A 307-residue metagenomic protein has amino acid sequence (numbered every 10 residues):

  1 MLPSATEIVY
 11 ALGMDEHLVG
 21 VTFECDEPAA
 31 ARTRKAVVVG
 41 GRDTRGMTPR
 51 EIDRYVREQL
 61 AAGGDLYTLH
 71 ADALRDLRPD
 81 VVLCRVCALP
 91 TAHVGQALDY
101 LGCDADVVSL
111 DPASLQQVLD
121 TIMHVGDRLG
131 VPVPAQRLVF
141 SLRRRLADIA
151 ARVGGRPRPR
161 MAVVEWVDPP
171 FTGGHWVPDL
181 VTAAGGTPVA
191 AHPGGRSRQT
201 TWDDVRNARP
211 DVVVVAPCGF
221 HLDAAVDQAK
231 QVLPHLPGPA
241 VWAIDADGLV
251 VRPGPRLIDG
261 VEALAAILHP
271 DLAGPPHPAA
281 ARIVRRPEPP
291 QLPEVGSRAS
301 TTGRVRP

Functional and structural regions predicted by a protein language model:
M1-P307: N-terminal ligand-binding lobe of clamshell/alpha-beta domains
